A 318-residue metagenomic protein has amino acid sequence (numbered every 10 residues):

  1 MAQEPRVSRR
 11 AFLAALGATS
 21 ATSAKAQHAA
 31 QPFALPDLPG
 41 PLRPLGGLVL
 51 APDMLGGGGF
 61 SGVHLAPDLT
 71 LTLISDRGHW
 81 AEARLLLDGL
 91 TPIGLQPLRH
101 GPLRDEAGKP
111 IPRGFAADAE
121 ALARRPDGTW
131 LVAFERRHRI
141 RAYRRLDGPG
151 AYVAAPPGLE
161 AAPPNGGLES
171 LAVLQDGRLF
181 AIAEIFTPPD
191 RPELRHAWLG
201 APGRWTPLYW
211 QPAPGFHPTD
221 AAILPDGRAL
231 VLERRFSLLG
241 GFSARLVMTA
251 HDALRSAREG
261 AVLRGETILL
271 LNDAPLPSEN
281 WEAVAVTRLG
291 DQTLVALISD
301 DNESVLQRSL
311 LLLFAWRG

Functional and structural regions predicted by a protein language model:
A2-V7, F12-G318: Sequence/structural signature of beta-propeller domains
